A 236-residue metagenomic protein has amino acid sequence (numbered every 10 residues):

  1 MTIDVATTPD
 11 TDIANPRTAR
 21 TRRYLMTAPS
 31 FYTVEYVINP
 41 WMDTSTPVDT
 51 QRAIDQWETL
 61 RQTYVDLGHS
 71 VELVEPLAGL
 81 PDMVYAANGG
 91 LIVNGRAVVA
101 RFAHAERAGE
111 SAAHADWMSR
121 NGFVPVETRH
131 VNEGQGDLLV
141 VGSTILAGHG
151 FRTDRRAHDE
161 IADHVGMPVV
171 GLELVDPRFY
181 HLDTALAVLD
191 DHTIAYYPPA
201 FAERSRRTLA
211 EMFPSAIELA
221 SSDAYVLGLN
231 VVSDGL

Functional and structural regions predicted by a protein language model:
T2-L236: The feature marks the mature, well-folded catalytic cores of soluble enzymes
